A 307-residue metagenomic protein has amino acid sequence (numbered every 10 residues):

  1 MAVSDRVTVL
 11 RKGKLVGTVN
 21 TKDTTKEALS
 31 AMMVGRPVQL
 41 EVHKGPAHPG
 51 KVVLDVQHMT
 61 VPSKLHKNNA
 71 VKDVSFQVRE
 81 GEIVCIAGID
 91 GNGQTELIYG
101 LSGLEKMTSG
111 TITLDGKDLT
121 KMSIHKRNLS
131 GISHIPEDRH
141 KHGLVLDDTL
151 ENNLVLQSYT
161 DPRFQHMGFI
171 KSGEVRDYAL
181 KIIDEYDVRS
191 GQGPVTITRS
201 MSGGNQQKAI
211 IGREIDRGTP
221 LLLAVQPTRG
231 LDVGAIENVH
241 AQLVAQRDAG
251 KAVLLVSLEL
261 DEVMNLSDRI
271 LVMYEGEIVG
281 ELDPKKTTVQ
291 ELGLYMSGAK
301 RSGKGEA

Functional and structural regions predicted by a protein language model:
M1-A307: Glycine-rich phosphate-binding loops of nucleotide-dependent enzymes
